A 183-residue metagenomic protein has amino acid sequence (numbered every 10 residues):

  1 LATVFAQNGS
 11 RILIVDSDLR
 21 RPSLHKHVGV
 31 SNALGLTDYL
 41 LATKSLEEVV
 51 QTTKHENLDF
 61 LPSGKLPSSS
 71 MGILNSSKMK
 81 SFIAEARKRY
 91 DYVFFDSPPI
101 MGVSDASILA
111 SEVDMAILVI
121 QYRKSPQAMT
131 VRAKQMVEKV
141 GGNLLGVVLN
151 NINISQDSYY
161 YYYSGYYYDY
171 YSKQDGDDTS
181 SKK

Functional and structural regions predicted by a protein language model:
L1-K183: P-loop NTP-binding module
